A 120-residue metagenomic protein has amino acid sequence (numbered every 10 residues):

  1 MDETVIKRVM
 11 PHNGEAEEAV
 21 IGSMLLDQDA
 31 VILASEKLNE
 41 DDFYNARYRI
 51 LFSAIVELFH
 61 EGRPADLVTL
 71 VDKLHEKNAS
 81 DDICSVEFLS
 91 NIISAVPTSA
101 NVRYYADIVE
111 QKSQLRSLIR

Functional and structural regions predicted by a protein language model:
M1-S113: Noncatalytic partner-interaction/assembly domains of nucleic-acid and motor enzyme complexes, especially the accessory
S117-R120: A short N-terminal interaction module
